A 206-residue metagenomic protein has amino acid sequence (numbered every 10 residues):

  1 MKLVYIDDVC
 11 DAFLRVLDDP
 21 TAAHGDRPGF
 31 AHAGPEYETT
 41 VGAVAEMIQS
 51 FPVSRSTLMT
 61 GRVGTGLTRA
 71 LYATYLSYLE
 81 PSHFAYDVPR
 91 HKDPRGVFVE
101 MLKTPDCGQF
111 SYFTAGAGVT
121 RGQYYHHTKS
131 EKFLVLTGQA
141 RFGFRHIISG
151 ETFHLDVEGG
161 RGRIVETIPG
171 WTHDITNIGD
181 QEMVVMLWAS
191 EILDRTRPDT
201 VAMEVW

Functional and structural regions predicted by a protein language model:
K2-V9: A conserved structural motif in NAD(P)-dependent oxidoreductases
A12-R15, D19-V88: Mid/C-terminal beta-alpha module of Rossmann-like enzyme folds, strongest in SDR-family dehydrogenases/epimerases
A31, T128-H146: Glycine- and acidic-residue-biased ligand/ion/polar-headgroup-sensing regions
F84, H91-Q123: A short glycine-rich, His/Asp/Glu-containing loop-to-beta-strand
F98, G122-Y124, F142-F144, V165-T167 (+1 more regions): Short beta-strand His + acidic residue motifs that chelate non-heme Fe in jelly-roll/DSBH and cupin folds
C107, V119-K132, G159-R161: A short beta-loop-beta micro-motif enriched in histidine and acidic residues
H146-G170: Short acidic-glycine-tyrosine-enriched beta hairpin
S149-E151, T176-W206: Double-stranded beta-helix
